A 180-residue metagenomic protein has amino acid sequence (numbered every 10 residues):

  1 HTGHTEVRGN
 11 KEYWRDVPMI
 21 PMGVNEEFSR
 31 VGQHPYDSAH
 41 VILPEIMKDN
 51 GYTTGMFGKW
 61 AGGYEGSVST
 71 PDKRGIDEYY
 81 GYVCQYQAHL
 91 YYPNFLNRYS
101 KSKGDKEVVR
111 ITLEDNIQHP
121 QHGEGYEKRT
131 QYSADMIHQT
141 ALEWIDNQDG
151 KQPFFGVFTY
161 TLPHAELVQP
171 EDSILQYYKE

Functional and structural regions predicted by a protein language model:
H1-E180: Formylglycine-dependent sulfatase
